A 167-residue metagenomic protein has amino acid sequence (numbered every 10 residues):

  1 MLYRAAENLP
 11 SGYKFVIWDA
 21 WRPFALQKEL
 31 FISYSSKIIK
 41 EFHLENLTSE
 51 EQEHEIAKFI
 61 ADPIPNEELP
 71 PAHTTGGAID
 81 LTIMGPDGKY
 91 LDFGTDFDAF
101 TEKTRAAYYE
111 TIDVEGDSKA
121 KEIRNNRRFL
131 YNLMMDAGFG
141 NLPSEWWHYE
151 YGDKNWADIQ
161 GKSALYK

Functional and structural regions predicted by a protein language model:
M1-K167: Cell-envelope/glycan interface and biosynthesis
